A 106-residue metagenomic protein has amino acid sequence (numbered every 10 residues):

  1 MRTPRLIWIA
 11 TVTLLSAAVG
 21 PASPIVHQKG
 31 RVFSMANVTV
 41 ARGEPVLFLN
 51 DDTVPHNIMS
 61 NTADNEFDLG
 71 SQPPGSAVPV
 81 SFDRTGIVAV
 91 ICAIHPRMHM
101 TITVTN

Functional and structural regions predicted by a protein language model:
R2-P4, W8-N106: Extracytoplasmic copper-binding redox domains, predominantly the cupredoxin/blue-copper superfamily
